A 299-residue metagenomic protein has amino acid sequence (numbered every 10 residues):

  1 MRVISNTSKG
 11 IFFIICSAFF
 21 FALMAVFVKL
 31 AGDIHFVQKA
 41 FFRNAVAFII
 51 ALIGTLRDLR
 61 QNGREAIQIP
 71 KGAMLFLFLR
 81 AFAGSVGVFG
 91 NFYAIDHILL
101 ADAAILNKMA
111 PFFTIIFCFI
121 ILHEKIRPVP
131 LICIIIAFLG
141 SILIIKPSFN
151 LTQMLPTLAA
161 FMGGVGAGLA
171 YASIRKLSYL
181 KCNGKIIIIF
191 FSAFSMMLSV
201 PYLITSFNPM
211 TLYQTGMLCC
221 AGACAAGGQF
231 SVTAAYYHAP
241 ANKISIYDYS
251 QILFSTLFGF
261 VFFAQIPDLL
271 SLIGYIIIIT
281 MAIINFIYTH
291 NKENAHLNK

Functional and structural regions predicted by a protein language model:
K9-S17, Q61-G90, L155-G163, L203 (+1 more regions): Loop-to-transmembrane-helix transition segments
A18-A22, L52, A81-F89, P111-I116 (+7 more regions): Hydrophobic/small/kink-forming positions within alpha-helical transmembrane segments of polytopic membrane proteins
V26-K29, I34-F36, A51, F149-M210 (+1 more regions): Transmembrane alpha-helical segments that form core, pore/gating elements of small-molecule transporters/exporters
A31, K39, A94-I95, L100 (+7 more regions): Hydrophobic/aromatic residues within transmembrane alpha-helices of multi-pass small-molecule transporters
H35-V86, G166-A170, I189-T205: Transmembrane alpha-helices of multi-pass small-molecule transport proteins
A103-M109, L177, K181-A193, Q229-F260: Helix-helix packing/entry segments at the starts of transmembrane helices
A110-I135, L253-L272: C-terminal transmembrane-helix exit sites in multi-pass transporters
V129-K146, L270-T289: Hydrophobic transmembrane alpha-helices of multi-pass small-molecule transport proteins
